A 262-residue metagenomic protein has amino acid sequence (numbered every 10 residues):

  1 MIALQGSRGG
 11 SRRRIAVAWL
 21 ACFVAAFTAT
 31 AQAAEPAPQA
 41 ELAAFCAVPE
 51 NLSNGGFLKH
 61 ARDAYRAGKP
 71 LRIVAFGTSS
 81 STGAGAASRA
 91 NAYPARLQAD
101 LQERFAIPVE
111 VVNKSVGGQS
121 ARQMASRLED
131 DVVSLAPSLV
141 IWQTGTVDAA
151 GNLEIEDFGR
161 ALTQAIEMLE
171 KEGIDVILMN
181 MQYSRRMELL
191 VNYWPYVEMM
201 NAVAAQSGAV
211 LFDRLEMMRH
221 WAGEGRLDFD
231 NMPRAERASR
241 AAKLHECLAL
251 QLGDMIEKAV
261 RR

Functional and structural regions predicted by a protein language model:
M1-V74, S81-A87, Q102-I107, L135 (+2 more regions): N-terminal secretory targeting modules
L58, P94, Q98, A125 (+7 more regions): Extracytoplasmic/secreted envelope proteins and their assembly/folding machinery, especially bacterial periplasmic
K69-R72, I107-E110, L135-I141, E170-I177 (+1 more regions): Loop/turn elements at helix/coil->beta-strand transitions in domains of secreted/extracellular proteins
V74-F76, T82, F105-I107, V116-G159 (+1 more regions): Oxyanion-hole/transition-state-stabilizing segment in secreted/luminal serine hydrolases and related acyltransferases
A84-R89, N152-E156, M187-N192: Short, solvent-exposed loop/turn segments at secondary-structure boundaries
A95-V111: Signal peptide-proximal N-terminal region of secreted/periplasmic/extracellular or secretory-lumen proteins
Q143-T146, A165-E198: Active-site segments of SGNH/GDSL-like serine hydrolases that catalyze O-acetyl group transfer/hydrolysis on lipids
Y183-R262: Catalytic His-Asp segment of secreted/periplasmic serine-dependent ester chemistry enzymes
